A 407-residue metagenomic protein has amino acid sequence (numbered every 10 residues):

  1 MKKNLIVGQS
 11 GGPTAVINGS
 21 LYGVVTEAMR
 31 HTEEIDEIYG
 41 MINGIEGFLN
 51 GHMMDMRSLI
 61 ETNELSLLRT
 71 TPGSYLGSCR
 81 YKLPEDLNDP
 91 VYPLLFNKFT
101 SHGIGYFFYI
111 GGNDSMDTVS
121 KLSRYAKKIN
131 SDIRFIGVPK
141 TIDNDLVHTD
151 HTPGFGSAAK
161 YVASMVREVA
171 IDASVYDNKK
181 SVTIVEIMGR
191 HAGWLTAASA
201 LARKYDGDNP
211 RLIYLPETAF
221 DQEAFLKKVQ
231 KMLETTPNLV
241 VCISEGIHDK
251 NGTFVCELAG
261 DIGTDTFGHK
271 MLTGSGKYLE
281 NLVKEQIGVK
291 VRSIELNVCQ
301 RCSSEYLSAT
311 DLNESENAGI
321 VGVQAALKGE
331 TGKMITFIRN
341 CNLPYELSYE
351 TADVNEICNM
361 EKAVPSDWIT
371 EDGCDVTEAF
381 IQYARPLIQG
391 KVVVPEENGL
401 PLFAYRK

Functional and structural regions predicted by a protein language model:
M1-M53: N-terminal phosphate-binding or glycine-rich loops at protein starts, especially the Walker A/P-loop of NTPases
N4-G8, L68-Y81, K140-D150, K179-S181 (+1 more regions): Gly-rich Lys/Arg/Thr-decorated short loops/hinges at beta-loop-alpha junctions or inter-strand turns that position
S10-G12, M41-E46, R80-Y81, G112-N113 (+5 more regions): Short, ordered loop/turn segments at secondary-structure junctions
T14-V24, F48-L49, P84, Y92-P93 (+6 more regions): Short glycine/serine/threonine-rich phosphate/pyrophosphate-binding segments that cradle anionic phosphate groups
G51-G105, D114-S115, I142, S164-R167: Glycine-rich oxoanion-binding loops at beta->alpha junctions
K98, Y106-G111, D117-N130, I136 (+1 more regions): Accessory alpha-helical/coil subdomains and C-terminal extensions that flank or cap enzyme catalytic cores
C256-K407: C-terminal non-catalytic interaction/assembly regions of soluble proteins
